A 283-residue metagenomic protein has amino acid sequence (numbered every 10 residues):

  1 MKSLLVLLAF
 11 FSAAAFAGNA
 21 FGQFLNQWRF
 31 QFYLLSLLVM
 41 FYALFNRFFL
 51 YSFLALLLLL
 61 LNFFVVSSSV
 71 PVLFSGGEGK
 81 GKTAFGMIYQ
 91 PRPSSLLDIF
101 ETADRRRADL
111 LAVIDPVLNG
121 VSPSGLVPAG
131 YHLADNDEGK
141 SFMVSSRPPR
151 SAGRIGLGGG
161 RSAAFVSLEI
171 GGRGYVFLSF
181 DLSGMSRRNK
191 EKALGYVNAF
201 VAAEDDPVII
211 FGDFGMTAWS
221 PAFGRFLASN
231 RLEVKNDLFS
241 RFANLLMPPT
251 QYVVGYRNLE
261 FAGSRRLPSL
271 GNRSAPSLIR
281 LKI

Functional and structural regions predicted by a protein language model:
M1-S124: N-terminal, active-site-proximal structural segment of metallo-dependent hydrolase catalytic domains
R92-R105, D115-I283: Soluble catalytic domains of enzymes that build or remodel membrane lipids, polysaccharides, and related
